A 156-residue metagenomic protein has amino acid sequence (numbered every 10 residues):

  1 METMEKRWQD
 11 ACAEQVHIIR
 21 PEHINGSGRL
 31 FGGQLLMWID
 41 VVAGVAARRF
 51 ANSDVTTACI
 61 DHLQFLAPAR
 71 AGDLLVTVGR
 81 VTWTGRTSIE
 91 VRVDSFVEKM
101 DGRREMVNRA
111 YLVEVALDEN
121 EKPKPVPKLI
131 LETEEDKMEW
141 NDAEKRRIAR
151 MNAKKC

Functional and structural regions predicted by a protein language model:
E2-E14, R70-A71, T82-C156: HotDog/MaoC-like acyl-thioester-processing domains
W8-D10, L30, G44-I89, E105-A110: Hydrophobic beta-strand-centered segment that forms part of the acyl-chain substrate-binding groove
H17-H23: A short small-residue
I24-L36: A conserved, well-ordered hydrophobic junction motif at loop->secondary-structure transitions
